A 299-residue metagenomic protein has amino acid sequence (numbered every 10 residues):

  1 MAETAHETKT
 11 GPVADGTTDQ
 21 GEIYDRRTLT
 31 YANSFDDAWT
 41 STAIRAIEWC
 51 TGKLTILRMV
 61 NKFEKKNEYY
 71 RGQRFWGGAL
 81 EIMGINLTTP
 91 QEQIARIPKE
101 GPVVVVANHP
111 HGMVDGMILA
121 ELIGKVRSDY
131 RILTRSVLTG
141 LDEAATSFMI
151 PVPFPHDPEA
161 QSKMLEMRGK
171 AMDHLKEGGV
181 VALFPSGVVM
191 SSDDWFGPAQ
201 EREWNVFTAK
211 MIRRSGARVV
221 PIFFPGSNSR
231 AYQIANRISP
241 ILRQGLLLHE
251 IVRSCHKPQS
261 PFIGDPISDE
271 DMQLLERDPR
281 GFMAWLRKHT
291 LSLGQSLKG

Functional and structural regions predicted by a protein language model:
A2-H6, T10-A14, R27-Y31, M164-G299: Non-catalytic C-terminal accessory region of glycerolipid acyltransferases and related lyso-lipid remodeling enzymes
A2-V106, G116-I118, K125-R127: Membrane-anchoring hydrophobic helices of lipid-metabolizing enzymes
L54, R58-M59, K99, V104-A160: Catalytic core of membrane glycerolipid acyltransferases/transacylases, capturing the structured, soluble-facing
F63-E92, D129-E166: Membrane-interfacial amphipathic helices and adjacent loop/beta segments that form the lipid-substrate binding surface
F75-W76, L119, T208, L286: Generic structural signal for hydrophobic residues
G84, E100, S147, G178 (+1 more regions): Sequence-level motif detector for i,i+2 pairs with an aromatic at +2
I97-G101, D142-A144, A231-Y232, D271-L275: Short, solvent-exposed polar/charged micro-motifs at secondary-structure junctions
